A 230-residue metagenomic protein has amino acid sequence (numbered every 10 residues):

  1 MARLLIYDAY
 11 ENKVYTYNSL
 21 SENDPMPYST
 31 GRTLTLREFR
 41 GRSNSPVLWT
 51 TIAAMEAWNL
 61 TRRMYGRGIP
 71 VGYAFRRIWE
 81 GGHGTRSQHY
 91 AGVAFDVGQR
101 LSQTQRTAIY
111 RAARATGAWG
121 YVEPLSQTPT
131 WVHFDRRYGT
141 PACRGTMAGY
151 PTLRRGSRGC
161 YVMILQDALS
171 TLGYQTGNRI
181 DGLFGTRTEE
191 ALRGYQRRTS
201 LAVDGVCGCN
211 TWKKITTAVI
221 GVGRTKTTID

Functional and structural regions predicted by a protein language model:
R3-T128, V132-R137: Cell-envelope/glycan interface and biosynthesis
L5-Y7, T85-V93, Q99-L172, N178 (+5 more regions): Catalytic cores and adjacent binding grooves of peptidoglycan-active enzymes
L60, M64, A168, R198: Solvent-exposed, charged/polar functional surfaces in cytosolic regulatory/catalytic domains
Y195: Conserved PDZ fold ligand-binding element
K214-D230: Low-complexity, Ser/Pro/Thr/Glu/Lys-rich regulatory segments of predominantly eukaryotic nuclear proteins, containing
